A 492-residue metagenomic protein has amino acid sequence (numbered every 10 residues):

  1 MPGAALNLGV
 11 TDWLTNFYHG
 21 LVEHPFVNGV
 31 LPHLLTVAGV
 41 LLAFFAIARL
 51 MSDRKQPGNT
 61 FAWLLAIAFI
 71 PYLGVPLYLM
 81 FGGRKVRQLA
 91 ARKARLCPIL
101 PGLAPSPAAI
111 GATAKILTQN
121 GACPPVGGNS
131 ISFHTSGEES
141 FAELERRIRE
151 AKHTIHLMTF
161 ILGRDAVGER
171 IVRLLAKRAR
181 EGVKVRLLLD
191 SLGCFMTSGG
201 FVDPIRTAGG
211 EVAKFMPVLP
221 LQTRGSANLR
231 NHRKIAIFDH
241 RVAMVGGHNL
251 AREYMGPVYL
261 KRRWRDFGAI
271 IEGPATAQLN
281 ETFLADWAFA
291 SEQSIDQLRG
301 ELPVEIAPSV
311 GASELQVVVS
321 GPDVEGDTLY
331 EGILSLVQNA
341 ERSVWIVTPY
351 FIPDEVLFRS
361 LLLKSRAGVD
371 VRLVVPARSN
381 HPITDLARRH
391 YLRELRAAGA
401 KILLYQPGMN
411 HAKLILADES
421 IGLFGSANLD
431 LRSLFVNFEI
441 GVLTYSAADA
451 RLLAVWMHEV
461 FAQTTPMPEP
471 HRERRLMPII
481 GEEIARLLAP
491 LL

Functional and structural regions predicted by a protein language model:
M1-E331, S335, N339, S379 (+6 more regions): N-terminal localization/anchoring segments of enzymes in phospholipid and broader phosphate metabolism
E341, V347-F351: NAD(P)-dependent dehydrogenases' Rossmann-like dinucleotide-binding region
Y350-V371, P376, H381: Helical hairpin unit composed of two closely spaced alpha helices linked by a short loop
R359-S360, D385-R389: Short glycine/threonine-rich loop-to-helix capping motif typified by GTGT followed within a few residues by an Asp-Pro
A387, Y391, G399-K401: CN hydrolase (nitrilase-like) catalytic-core segments centered on the catalytic cysteine and neighboring Lys/Glu
I402-Q406: Active-site donor-binding acidic/aromatic loop of nucleotide-activated sugar and phosphosugar transferases involved
K413: Catalytic-core elements of nucleic-acid end-processing and repair enzymes
